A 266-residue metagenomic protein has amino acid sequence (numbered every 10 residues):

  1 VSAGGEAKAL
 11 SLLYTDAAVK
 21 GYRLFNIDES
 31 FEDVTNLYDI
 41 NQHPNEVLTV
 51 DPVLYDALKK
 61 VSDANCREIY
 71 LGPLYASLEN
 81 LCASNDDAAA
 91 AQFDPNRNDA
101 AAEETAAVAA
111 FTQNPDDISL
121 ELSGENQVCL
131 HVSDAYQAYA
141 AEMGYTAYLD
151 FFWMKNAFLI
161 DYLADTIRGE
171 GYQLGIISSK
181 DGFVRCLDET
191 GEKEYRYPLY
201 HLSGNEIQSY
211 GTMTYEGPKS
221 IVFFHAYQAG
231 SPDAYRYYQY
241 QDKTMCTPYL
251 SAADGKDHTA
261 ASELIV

Functional and structural regions predicted by a protein language model:
V1-V266: Mature catalytic core of soluble alpha/beta enzymes
